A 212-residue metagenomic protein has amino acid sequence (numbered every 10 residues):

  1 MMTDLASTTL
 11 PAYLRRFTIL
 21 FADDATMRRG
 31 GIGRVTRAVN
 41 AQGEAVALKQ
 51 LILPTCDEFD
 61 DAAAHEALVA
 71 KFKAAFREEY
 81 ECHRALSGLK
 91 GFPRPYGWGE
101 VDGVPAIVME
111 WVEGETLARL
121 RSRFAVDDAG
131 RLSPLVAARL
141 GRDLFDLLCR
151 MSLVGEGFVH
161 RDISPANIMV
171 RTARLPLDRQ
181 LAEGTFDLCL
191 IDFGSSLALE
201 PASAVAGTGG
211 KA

Functional and structural regions predicted by a protein language model:
P11-A41: ATP-binding glycine-rich phosphate-binding loop
R34, N40-R77: ATP-binding glycine-rich loop module of kinase domains
E81-K90: Structural motif at the C-terminus of the N-lobe alphaC helix and the adjacent alphaC-beta4 loop of the Hanks-type
R94-P105: Short beta-strand micro-motifs within the conserved protein kinase catalytic domain, predominantly in the N-lobe
V112-F124: Structural motif in protein kinase domains
L140-G141: Activation segment signature within eukaryotic-like protein kinase domains
S152-T172, P176-D178: Catalytic-loop of the protein kinase fold
I168-G210: Activation segment/activation loop of eukaryotic-type protein kinase catalytic domains
